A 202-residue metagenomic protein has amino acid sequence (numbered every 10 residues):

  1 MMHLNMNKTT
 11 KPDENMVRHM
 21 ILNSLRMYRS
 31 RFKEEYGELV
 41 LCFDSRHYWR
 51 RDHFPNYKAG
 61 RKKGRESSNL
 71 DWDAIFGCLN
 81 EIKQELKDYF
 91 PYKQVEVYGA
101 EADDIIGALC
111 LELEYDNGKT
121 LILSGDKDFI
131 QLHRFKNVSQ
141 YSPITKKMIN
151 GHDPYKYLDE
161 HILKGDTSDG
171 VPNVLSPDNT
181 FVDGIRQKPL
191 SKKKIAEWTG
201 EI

Functional and structural regions predicted by a protein language model:
M1-L121, F129-K147: Noncatalytic, basic helical substrate-engagement surface that gates or grips nucleic-acid strands
Y98, L109-I202: Long, highly charged, low-complexity intrinsically disordered interaction regions that mediate electrostatic DNA/RNA
